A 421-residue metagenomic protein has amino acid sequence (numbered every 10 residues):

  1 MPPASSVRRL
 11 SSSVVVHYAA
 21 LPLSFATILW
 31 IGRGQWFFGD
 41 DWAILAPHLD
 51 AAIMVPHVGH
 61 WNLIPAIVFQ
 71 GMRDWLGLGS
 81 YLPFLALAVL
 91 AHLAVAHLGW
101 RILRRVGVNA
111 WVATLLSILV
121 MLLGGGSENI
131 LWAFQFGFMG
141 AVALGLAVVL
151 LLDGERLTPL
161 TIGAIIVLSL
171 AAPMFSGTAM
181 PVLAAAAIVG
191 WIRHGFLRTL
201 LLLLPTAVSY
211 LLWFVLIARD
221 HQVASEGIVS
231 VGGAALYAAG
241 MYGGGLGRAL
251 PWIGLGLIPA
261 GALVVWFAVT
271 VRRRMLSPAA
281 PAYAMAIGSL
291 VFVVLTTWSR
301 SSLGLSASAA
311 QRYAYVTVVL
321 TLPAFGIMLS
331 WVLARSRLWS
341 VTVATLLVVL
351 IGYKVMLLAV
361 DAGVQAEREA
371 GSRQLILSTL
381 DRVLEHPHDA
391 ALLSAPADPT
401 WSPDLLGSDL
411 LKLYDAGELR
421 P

Functional and structural regions predicted by a protein language model:
A4-H60, I64, F69, R73-T114 (+4 more regions): Intrinsically disordered, polar/acidic, low-complexity terminal segments
T27-I28, G124-L131, P173, L212-L216 (+2 more regions): Transmembrane-helix signature of polytopic, lipid-linked glycan biosynthesis machinery
F37-A52, Q135, W213-G240, R300-Q311 (+1 more regions): Extracytoplasmic catalytic-loop and juxtamembrane helix elements of membrane-embedded, polyprenol/dolichol-linked
Y81, T114-V142: Aromatic- and kink-enriched transmembrane "portal" helix at the membrane-lumen/periplasm boundary that abuts
T114-V120, L204-A207, L276-S302, L346-L350: Transmembrane alpha-helix segments characteristic of polytopic inner-membrane glycan-assembly/cell-envelope
I130, F138, L305-S330: Hydrophobic/aromatic-rich transmembrane helices and adjacent perimembrane loops
G145-I162: Membrane-interface transmembrane helices that cradle and orient dolichyl/undecaprenyl
T161-F175, V182-G190: Membrane-interface alpha helices of multi-pass inner-membrane proteins
